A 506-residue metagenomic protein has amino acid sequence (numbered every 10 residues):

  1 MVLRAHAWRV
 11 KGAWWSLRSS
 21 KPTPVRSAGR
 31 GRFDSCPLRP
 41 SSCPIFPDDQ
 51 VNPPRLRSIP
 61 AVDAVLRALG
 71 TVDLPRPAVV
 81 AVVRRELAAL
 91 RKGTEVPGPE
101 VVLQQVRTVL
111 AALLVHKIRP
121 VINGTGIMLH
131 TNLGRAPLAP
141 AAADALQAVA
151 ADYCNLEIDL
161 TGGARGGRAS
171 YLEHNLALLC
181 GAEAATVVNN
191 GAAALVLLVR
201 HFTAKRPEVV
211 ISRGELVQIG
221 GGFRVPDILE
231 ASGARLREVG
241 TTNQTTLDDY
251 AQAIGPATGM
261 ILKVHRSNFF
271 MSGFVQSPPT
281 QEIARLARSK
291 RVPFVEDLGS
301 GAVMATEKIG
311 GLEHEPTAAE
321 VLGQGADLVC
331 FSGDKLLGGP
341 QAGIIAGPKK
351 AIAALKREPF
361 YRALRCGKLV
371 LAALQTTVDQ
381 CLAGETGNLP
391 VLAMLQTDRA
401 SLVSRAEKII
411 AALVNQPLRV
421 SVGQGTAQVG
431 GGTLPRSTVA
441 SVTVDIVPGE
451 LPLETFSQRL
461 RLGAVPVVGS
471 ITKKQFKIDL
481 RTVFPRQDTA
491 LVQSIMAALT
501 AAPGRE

Functional and structural regions predicted by a protein language model:
V2-K21, V25-R32: Short, positively charged low-complexity motifs
D49-L113, K117: Long amphipathic alpha-helical segments
V83-R84, G124-T125, R135-T161: Glycine-rich phosphate-binding segment of PLP-dependent enzymes
V96-L138, A142-A145: Long amphipathic N-terminal alpha/beta scaffold segment
G162-C381, S494: Conserved PLP-enzyme active-site core in the AAT-like
V370-L371, Q375-G430: Conserved PLP-dependent catalytic core of the aminotransferase class-I/II
V403-R486, A490-L491: Conserved C-terminal alpha-helix-loop-beta "cap" of PLP-dependent enzymes that closes/shapes the active-site mouth
